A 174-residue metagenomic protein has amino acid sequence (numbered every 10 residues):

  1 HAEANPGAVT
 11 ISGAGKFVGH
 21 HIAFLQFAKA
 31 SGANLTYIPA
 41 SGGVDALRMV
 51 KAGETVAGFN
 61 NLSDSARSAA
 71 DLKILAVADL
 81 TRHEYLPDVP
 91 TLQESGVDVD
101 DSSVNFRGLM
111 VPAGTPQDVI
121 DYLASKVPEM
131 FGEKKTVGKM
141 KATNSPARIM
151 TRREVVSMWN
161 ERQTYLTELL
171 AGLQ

Functional and structural regions predicted by a protein language model:
H1-D45, L92-E94, F106-K139: Hinge/capping helix and adjacent helix->loop/strand transition within the periplasmic-binding protein
H21, Q26-A30, A52-V89, T167: A ligand-binding cleft/hinge motif common to bilobed small-molecule-binding domains
P39-G42, N61, T151: Short loop/turn segments at beta->alpha junctions
D45-A46, E154: Short acidic active-site motifs
T81-G108: Active-site-adjacent capping/gating segments
P128, G132, V137-S157: Mature extracytoplasmic/periplasmic domains
T151-Q174: Extracellular/periplasmic bilobal clamshell ligand-binding domains
